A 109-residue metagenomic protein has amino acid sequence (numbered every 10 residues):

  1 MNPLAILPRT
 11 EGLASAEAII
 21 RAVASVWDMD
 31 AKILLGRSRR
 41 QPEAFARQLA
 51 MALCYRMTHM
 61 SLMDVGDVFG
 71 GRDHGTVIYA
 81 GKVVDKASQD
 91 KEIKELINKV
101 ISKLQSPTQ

Functional and structural regions predicted by a protein language model:
M1-I6: Conserved C-terminal helix/linker of AAA+ ATPases
L7-E11, V77-A80: Solvent-exposed interaction patches of small proteins and small membrane subunits
P8-R37: Basic, low-complexity segments
E11, P42-E43: Residue-level "hotspot" positions that anchor or transmit function at local structural transition points
I33, R40, A46-Q109: Terminal-proximal interaction/regulatory segments of ATP-powered molecular machines
